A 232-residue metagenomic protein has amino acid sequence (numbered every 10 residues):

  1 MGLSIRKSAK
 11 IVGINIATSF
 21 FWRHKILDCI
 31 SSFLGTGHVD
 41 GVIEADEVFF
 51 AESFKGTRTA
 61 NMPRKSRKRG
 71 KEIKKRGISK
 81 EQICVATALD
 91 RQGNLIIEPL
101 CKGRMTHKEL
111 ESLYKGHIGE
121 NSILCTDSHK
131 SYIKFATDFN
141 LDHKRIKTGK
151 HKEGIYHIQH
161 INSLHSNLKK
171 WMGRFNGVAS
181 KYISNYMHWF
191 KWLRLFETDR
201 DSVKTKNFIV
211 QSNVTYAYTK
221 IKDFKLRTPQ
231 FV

Functional and structural regions predicted by a protein language model:
M1-V232: Residue-level recognition of single "structural anchor" positions that define or cap local secondary structure
